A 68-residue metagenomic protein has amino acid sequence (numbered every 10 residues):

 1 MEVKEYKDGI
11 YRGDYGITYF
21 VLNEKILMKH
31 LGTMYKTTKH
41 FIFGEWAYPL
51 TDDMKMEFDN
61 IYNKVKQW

Functional and structural regions predicted by a protein language model:
E2-K7: Negatively charged, low-complexity tracts enriched in Asp/Glu with abundant Ser/Thr
Y11-D59: Acidic, low-complexity, intrinsically disordered interaction modules
Q67-W68: Short acidic DE-rich linear segments
